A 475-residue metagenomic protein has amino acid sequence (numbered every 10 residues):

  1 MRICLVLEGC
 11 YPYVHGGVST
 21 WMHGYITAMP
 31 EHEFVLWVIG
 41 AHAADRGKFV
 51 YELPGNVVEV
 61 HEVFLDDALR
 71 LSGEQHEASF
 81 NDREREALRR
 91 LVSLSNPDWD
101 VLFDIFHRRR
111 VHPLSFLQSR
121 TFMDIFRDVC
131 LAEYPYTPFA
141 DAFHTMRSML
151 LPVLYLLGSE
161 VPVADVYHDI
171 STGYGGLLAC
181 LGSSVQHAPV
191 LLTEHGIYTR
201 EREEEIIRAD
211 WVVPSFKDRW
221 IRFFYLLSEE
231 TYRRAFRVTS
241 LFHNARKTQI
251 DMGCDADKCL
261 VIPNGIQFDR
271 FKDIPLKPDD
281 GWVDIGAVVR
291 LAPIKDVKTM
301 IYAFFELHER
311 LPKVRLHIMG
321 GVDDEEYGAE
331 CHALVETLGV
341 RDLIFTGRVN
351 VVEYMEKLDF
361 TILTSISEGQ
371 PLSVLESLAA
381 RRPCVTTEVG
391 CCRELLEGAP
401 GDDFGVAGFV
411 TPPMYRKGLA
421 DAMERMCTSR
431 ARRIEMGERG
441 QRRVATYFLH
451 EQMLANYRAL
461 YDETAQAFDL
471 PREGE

Functional and structural regions predicted by a protein language model:
M1-F126, C130, D462, F468-E475: N-terminal subdomain of nucleotide-sugar transferases
S183, G418, R425, R432-Y447 (+1 more regions): A short, well-ordered alpha-helix in the C-terminal region of glycosyltransferases
N244, G265: Carbohydrate-associated surface elements
P275-E306, H317: Conserved donor-binding/catalytic core segment of Leloir-type glycosyltransferases
H317, G328-R348: Nucleotide-activated donor-binding/catalytic signature segment of Leloir-type glycosyltransferases, i.e., the conserved
I366: Aromatic "clamp/platform" in nucleotide-sugar-dependent glycosyltransferases that forms part of the donor/acceptor
P383-T386, G390-E397: Short hydrophobic beta-strand element within catalytic cores of glycosyltransferases and related nucleotide-activated
G398-R416, R425-R430: Conserved acidic donor-binding segment of nucleotide-sugar-dependent glycosyltransferases
